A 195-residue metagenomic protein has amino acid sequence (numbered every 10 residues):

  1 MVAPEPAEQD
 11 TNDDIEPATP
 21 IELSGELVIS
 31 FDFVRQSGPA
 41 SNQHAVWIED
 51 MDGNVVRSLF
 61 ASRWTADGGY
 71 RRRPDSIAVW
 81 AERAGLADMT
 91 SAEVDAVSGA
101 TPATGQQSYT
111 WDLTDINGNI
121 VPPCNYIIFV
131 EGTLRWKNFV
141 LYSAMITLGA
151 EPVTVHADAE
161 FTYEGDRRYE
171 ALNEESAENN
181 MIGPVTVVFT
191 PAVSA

Functional and structural regions predicted by a protein language model:
M1-D14: Ser/Thr-rich, Pro/Gly/Ala-heavy low-complexity intrinsically disordered linkers and tails of secreted extracellular
T19-A45, D50, R57, E170-P191: Contiguous beta-strand segments within globular domains
E26-S30, Q106-S108, I127, L141-S143: Intrinsic-disorder/low-complexity, polar/charged segments enriched in Ser/Thr/Lys/Arg/Asp/Glu/Gln
R35, D50, D115-N117, G132-W136: Beta-strand elements of well-folded, non-transmembrane domains
S37, Q43, E93-D112, N125 (+2 more regions): Surface-exposed extracytoplasmic segments
M51-C124: Structured domain cores in non-transmembrane regions
N119, G132-A195: Glycine-rich, aromatic-bearing surface loops/beta-hairpins
C124-V130: Short, aromatic- and glycine-rich surface loops/edge beta-strands on solvent-exposed regions
